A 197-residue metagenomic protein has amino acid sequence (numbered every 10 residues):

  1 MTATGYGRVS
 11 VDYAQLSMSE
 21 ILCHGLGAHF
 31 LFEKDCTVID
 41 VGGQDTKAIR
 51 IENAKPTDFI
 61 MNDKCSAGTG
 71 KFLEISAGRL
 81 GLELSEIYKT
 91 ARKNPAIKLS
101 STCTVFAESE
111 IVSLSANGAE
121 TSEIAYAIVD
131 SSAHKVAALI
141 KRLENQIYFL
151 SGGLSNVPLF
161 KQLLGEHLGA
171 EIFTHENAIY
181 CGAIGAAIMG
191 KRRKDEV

Functional and structural regions predicted by a protein language model:
M1-L22, R50, T57-D58: Short beta-strand-loop/turn "lid" adjacent to the catalytic site in phosphate-handling enzymes
G7, I140-H167, A178-G182: Glycine-rich phosphate-binding loops at beta-strand->alpha-helix junctions
L16-G25, I39-G43, I60-G68, A127-I128 (+2 more regions): Active-site nucleophile and cofactor-binding loops and adjacent substrate-binding regions of central metabolic enzymes
D35-K55: Gly/Thr-rich phosphate-binding beta-strand-loop-beta motif of the actin/hexokinase/Hsp70
N53-L99, C103, I188: Glycine-rich phosphate-binding loop plus the immediately following alpha-helix
G70-E74, H175-V197: Glycine-rich phosphate-binding/hydrolytic loop that grips phosphoryl groups
A107-K141, I179: Adenine-nucleotide phosphate-binding core of ATP-dependent small-molecule kinases
